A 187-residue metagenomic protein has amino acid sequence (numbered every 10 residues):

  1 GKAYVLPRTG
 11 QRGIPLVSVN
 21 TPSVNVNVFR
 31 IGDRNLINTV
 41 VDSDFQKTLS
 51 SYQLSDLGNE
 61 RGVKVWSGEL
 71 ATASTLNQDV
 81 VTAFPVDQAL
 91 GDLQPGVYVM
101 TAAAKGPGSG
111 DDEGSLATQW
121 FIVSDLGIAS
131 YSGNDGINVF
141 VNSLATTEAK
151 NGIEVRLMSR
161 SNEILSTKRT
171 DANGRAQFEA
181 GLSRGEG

Functional and structural regions predicted by a protein language model:
G1-G187: N-terminal, cleavable Sec-dependent signal peptides of secreted/periplasmic/extracellular proteins
